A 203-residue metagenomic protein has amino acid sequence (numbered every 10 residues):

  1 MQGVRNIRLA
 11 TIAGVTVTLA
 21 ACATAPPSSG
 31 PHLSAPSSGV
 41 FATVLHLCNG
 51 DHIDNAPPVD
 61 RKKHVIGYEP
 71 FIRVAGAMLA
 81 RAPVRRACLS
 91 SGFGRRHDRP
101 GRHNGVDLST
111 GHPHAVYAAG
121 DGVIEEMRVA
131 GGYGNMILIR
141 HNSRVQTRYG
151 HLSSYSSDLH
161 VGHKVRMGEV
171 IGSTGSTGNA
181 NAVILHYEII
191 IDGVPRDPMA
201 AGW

Functional and structural regions predicted by a protein language model:
Q2-T11: Bacterial N-terminal signal peptides that target proteins for export
H32-N135, M167: Surface-exposed, glycine-biased beta-strand/turn segments
G105, H151, I184-E188: Histidine-centered divalent metal-coordination motifs
G111, M127, V145-G168: Short histidine-centered loop motifs in beta-beta connectors
A115-Y117, M136-I137, R148-G150, E188: His/acidic/aromatic-lined binding-pocket segments of jelly-roll/cupin-type domains and related regulatory beta-sandwich
M136-H141, V161-W203: Conserved, short, structured surface segments that act as functional micro-motifs
